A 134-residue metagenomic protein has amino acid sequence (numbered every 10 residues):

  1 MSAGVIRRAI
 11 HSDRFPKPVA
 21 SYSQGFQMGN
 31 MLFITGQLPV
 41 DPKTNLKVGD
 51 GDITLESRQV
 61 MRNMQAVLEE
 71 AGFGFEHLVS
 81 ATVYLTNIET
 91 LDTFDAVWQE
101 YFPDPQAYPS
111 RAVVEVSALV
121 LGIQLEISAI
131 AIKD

Functional and structural regions predicted by a protein language model:
S2-D134: Short, polar/acidic, helix-capping and beta-turn segments at strand->helix junctions that line the mouths
